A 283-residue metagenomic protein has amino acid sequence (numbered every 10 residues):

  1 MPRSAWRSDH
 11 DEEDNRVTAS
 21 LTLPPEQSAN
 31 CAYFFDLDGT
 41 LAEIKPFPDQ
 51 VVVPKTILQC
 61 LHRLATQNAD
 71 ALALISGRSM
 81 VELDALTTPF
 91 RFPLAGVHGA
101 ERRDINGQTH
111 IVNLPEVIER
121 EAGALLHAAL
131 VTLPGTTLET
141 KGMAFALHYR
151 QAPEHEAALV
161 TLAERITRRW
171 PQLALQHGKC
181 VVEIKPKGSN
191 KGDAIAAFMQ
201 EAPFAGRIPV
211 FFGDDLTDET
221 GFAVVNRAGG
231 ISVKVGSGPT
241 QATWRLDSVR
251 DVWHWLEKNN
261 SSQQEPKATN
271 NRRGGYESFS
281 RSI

Functional and structural regions predicted by a protein language model:
R3-W6, D11-R16, S28, P54 (+2 more regions): Mg2+-dependent phosphoryl-transfer enzymes with acidic/Ser/Thr/Gly-rich catalytic loops
P24-F47, L74, I195: Asp-based phosphoryl-transfer active-site loop
G39, L94, L147, I195 (+1 more regions): Residue-level signal for inorganic ion chemistry
V52-K141: Active-site phosphate-binding/coordination module
S79-A95, H155-A174: Substrate-recognition/cap helix-loop segment adjacent to the acidic, metal-dependent catalytic center of Asp-based
V97, R103-A124, Q176-G206: Substrate-recognition "cap/lid" segment bordering the active-site pocket of phosphatases
T136-P153, A174-K185: Charged, glycine-interspersed solvent-exposed loop segments at helix/strand-loop junctions that cap or gate access
